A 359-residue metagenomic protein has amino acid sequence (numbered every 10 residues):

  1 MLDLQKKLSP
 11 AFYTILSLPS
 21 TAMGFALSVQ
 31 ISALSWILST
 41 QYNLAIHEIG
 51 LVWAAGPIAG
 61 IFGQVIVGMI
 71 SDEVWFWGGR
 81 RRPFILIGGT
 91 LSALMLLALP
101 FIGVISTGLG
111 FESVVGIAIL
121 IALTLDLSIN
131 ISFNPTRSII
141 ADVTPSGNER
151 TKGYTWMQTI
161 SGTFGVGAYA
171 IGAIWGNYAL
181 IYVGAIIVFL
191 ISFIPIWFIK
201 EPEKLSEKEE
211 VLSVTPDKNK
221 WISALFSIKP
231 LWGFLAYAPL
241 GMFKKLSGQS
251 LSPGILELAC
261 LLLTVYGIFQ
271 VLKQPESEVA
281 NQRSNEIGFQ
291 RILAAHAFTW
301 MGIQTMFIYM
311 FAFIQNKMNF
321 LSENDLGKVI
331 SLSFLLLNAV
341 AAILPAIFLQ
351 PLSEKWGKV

Functional and structural regions predicted by a protein language model:
M1-S9, L109, V115-L120, I131-S132 (+2 more regions): Intracellular loop-helix junctions on the cytosolic face of multi-pass helical membrane proteins
L2-G60, A236, L240-P253, F289-F320: Helix-loop boundary and gating motifs at the non-cytosolic
T21, L51-I58, L123, T155-T163 (+2 more regions): Transmembrane alpha-helical cores of Major Facilitator Superfamily
V29, A33, I66, F133-I139 (+1 more regions): Transmembrane alpha-helix boundary/hinge residues in polytopic small-molecule transporters
A45-W53, R81, V114, A118 (+3 more regions): Juxtamembrane helix-start elements in MFS-like secondary transporters
A59-G63, C260-V271, S331-P351: Transmembrane alpha-helices of Major Facilitator/SLC transporters
F62-G79, G176, I343-K358: Helix-to-loop junctions at the C-terminal end of transmembrane segments in multipass secondary transporters
I85-E112, G241-K245: C-terminal ends and interior cores of transmembrane alpha-helices in multi-pass membrane transporters/permeases
